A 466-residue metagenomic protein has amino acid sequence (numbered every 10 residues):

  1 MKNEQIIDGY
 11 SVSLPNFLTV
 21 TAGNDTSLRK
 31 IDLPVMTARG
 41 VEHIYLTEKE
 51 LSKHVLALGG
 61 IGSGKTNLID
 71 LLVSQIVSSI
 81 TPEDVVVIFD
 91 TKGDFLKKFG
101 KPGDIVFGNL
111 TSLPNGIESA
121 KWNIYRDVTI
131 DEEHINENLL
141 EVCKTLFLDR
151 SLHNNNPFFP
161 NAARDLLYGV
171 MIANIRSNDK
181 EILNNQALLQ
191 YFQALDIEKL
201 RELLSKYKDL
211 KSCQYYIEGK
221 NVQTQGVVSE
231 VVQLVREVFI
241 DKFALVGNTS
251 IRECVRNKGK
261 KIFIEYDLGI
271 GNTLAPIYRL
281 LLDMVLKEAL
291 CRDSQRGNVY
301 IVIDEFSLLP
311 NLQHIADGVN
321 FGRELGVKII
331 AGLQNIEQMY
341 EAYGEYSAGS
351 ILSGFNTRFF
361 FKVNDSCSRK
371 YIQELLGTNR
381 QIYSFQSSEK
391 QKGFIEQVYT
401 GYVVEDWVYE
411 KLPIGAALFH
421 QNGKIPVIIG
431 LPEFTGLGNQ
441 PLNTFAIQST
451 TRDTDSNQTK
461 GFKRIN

Functional and structural regions predicted by a protein language model:
M1-N16: N-terminal accessory nucleic-acid engagement/regulatory domains that precede and modulate ATP-driven motor cores
K2-I6, T21, S27, P34-E42 (+3 more regions): P-loop NTPase motor domains
V319-F321, L325-Q421: Conserved ATP-driven motor cores of ASCE-family P-loop NTPases powering translocation/secretion/packaging/pilus
